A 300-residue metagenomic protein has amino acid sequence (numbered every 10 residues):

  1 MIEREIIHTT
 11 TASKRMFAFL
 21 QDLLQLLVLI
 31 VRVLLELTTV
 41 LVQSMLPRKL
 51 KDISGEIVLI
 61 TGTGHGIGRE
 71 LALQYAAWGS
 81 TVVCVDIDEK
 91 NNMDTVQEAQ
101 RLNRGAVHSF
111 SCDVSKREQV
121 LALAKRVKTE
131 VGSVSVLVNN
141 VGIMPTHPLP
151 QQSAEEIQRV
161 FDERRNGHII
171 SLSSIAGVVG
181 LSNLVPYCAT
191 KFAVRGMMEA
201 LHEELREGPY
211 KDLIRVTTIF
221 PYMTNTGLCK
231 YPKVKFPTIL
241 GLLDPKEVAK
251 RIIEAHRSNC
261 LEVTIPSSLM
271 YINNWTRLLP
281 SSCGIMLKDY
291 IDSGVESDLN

Functional and structural regions predicted by a protein language model:
Q43-V83: Canonical Rossmann dinucleotide-binding motif of NAD(H)/NADP(H)-dependent dehydrogenases/reductases, specifically
W78-D94: Conserved glycine-rich Rossmann-like NAD(P)H-binding loop of the short-chain dehydrogenase/reductase
E89-M93, F110-L123, Q151-A154: The beta1-alpha1 cofactor-binding region of Rossmann-like NAD(H)/NADP(H)-dependent oxidoreductases
A99-Q100, V107-S111, R117-G132: Conserved amphipathic alpha-helix within the SDR
P148-L149, S153-V160: Substrate-binding pocket helix/loop in short-chain dehydrogenase/reductase
S174: Residue(s) in the substrate-gating loop at a strand-loop-helix junction that position the organic substrate next
T190: Active-site helix of classical SDR
E204-S267: SDR active-site lid
